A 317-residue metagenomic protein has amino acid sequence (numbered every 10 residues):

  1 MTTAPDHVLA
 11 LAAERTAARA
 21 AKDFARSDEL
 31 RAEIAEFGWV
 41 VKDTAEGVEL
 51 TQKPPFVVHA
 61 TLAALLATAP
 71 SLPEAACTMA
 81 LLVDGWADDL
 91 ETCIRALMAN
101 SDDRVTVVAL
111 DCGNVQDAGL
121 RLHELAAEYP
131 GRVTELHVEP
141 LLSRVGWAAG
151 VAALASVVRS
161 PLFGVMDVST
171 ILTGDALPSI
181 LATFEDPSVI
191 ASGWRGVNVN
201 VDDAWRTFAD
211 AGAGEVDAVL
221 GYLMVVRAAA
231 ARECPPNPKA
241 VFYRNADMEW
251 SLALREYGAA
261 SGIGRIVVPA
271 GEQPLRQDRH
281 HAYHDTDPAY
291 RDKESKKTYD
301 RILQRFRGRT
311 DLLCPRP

Functional and structural regions predicted by a protein language model:
P54-R95: N-proximal low-complexity "stem/linker" segments adjacent to membrane-targeting elements
R95-R104: Short, acidic, metal-binding catalytic loop of nucleotide-sugar glycosyltransferases
D111-R121: A conserved acidic beta->alpha catalytic loop
P140-V158: Glycine-rich, basic loop-to-helix element that forms the pyrophosphate-binding segment of sugar-nucleotide handling
S160-I171: Short beta-strand-to-loop acidic/aromatic patch adjacent to the donor-nucleotide binding site
I171, D175-A204: Conserved donor NDP-sugar-binding/catalytic core segment of glycosyltransferases
T207-V226, Y243: A recurrent flexible, glycine/aromatic-enriched loop bordering the glycosyltransferase active site that acts as
A240-P317: C-terminal catalytic/acceptor-binding lobe
